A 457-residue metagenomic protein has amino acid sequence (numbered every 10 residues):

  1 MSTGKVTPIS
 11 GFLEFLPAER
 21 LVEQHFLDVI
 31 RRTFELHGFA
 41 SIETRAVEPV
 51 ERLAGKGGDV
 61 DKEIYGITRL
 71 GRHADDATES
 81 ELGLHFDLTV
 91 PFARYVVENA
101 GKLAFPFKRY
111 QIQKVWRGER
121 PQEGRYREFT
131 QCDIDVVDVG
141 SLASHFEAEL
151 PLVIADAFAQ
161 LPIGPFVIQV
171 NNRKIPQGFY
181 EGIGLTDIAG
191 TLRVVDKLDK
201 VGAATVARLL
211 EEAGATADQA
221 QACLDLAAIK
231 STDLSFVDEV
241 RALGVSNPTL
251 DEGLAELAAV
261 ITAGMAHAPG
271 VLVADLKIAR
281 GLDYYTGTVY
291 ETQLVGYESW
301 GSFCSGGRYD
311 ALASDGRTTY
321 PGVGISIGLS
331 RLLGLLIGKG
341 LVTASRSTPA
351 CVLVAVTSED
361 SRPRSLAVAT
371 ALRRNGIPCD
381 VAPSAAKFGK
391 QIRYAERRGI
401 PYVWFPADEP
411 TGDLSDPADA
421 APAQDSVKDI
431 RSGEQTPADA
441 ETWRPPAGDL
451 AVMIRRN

Functional and structural regions predicted by a protein language model:
M1-F86, V90, A148, L152 (+1 more regions): TRNA-binding/sensing appendages of the translation machinery
V22-H37, E48-P49, T78-E79, D87-L103 (+3 more regions): Positively charged, Gly/Ser-enriched RNA/tRNA-binding surfaces
D59-D61, T68, G118, Q160 (+3 more regions): Alpha-helix boundary/capping detector
V60-D76, G184-L210, A215, L294-G296: Acidic, His- and aromatic-enriched active-site or binding-groove loops in soluble protein domains that engage sugars
I168-G184: Glycine-rich, mobile lid/loop segments that gate access to catalytic sites or pores
N172, D199-G202, T232: Short, solvent-exposed helix-helix connector turns and helix-capping sites enriched in acidic/polar residues
E181, R193-D196, G322, A440: Short, flexible active-site loop motifs that bind/organize anionic cofactors or intermediates
